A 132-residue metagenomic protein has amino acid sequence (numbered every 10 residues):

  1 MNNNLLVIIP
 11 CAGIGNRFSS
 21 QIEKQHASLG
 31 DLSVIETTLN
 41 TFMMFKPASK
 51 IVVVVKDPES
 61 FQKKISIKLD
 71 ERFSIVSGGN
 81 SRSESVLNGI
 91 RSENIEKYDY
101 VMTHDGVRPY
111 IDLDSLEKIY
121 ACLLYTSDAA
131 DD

Functional and structural regions predicted by a protein language model:
N2-P58: N-terminal glycine-rich phosphate-binding loop and ensuing alpha1 helix
S20, V86-L87, L113-L116: Conserved strand-to-helix beginnings and helix N-cap segments that scaffold or border functional pockets
I35-Y98: Conserved N-terminal catalytic core of the sugar/cofactor nucleotidyltransferase
V101: Short aromatic/hydrophobic "clamp" motif used to bind/position activated sugar donors
H104, D131: Active-site flanking residues adjacent to catalytic metal/cofactor-binding acidic residues
G106-Y110: Acidic metal-phosphate-binding loop of nucleotide-sugar-dependent transferases
S115-L123: A short, amphipathic alpha-helix embedded in the catalytic core of nucleotide-handling enzymes
Y125-A130: Conserved small/polar residues in nucleotide/adenosyl-binding loops
